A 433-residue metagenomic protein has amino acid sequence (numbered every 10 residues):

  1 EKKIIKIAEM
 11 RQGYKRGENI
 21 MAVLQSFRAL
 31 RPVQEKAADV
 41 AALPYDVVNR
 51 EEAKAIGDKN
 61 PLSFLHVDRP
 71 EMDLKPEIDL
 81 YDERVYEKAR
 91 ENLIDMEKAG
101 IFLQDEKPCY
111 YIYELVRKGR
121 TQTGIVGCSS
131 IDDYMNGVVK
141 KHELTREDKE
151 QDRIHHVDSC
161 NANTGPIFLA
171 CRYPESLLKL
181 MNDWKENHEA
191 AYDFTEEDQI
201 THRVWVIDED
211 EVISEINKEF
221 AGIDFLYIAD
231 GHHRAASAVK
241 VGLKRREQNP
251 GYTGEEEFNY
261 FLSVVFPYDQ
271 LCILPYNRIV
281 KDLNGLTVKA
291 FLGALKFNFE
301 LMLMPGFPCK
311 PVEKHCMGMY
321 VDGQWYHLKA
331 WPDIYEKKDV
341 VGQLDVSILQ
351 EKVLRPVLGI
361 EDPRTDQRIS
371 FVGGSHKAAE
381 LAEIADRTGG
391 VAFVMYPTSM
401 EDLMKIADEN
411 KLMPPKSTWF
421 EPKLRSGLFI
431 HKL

Functional and structural regions predicted by a protein language model:
E1-I20: Short, Lys/Arg-enriched N-terminal segments with co-localized hydrophobic residues within the first ~10-30 amino acids
G17-L433: Surface-exposed, charge/polar-rich loops and edge strands
